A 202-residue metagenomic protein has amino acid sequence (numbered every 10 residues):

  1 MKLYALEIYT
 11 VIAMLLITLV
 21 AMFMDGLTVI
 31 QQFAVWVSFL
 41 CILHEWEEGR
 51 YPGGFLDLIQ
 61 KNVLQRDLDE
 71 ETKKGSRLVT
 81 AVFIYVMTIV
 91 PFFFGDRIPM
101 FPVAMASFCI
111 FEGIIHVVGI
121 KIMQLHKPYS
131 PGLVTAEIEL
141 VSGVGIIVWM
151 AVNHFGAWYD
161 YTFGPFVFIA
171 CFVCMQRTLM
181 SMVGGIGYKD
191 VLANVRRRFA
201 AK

Functional and structural regions predicted by a protein language model:
M1-V11: N-terminal membrane topogenic signal
Y9-L16, K74-F92, T135-V144: Core segments of transmembrane alpha-helices that mediate helix-helix packing or line hydrophobic substrate/ligand
T18-Q31: Short, hydrophobic transmembrane alpha-helix segments
L58-V79: Juxtamembrane helix-capping/reentrant segments at transmembrane boundaries
Y85-I138: Membrane-proximal helix-loop-helix units in multi-pass membrane proteins
I138-W158: Hydrophobic alpha-helical transmembrane segments in multi-pass integral membrane proteins
W158-R177: Small-residue-rich transmembrane alpha-helices that serve as helix-helix interface/gating elements in multipass
G184-K202: Short, highly charged, low-complexity non-transmembrane loops/tails of multi-pass membrane proteins
